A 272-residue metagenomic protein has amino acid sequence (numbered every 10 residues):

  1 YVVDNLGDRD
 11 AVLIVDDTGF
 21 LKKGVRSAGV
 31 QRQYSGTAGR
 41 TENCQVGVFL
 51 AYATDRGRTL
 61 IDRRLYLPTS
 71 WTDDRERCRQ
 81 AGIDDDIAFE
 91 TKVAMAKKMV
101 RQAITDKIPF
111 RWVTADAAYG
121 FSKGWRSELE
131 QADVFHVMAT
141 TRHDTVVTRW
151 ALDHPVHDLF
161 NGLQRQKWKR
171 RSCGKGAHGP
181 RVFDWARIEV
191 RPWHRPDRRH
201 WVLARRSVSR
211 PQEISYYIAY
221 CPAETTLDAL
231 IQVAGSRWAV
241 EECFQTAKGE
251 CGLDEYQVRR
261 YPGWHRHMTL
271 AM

Functional and structural regions predicted by a protein language model:
Y1, N5, Y66, M99 (+4 more regions): Residues that form generic nucleotide/phosphate-binding pockets
Y1-T114, A118-M138, R142-T145: Conserved, well-structured functional cores that handle cations and Mg-NTP chemistry
V15-G19, Y119, R165, T225-R259: Short amphipathic alpha-helical "interface-anchor" segments enriched in bulky aromatics
G39, D55-A81, D85-F89, V137-A239: An anionic, glycine-rich sequence signature occurring as long contiguous blocks
V46-V48, S215, T269: Short beta-strand micro-motifs in enzyme catalytic cores
I104, E130, V134, T148-A151 (+4 more regions): Hydrophobic/aromatic-lined pockets within catalytic cores
S122, T148-R149, H267: Short Asp/Glu-rich motifs
R260-A271: Membrane-interface transmembrane-helix boundary segments in multi-pass integral membrane proteins
